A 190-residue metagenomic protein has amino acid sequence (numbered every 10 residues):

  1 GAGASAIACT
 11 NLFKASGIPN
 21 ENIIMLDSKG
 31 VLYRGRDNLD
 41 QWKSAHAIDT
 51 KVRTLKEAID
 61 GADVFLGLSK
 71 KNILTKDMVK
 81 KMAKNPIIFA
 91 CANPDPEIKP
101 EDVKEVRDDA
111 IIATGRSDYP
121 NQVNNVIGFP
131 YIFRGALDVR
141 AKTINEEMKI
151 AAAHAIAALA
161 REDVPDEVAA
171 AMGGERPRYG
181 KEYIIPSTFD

Functional and structural regions predicted by a protein language model:
G1-K70: Glycine-rich phosphate/diphosphate-binding loop of Rossmann-like nucleotide-binding domains
I7-A8, K14, I24-W42, A90-P120: Glycine-rich phosphate/pyrophosphate-binding loop at beta-loop-alpha junctions
C9, K51-G61, K70, L74-M78 (+6 more regions): General structural feature for long, well-ordered alpha-helical segments within catalytic domains of soluble enzymes
F13, G17, L66, P86 (+1 more regions): Conserved NTP-handling cores and scaffolds of large molecular machines
E21-I24, D63-L66, P86-F89, D109-I112 (+2 more regions): Structural motif
K56-D108, R140: Long hydrophobic segments that form regular secondary structure
A92-F189: Adenosine-phosphate binding glycine-rich loop
